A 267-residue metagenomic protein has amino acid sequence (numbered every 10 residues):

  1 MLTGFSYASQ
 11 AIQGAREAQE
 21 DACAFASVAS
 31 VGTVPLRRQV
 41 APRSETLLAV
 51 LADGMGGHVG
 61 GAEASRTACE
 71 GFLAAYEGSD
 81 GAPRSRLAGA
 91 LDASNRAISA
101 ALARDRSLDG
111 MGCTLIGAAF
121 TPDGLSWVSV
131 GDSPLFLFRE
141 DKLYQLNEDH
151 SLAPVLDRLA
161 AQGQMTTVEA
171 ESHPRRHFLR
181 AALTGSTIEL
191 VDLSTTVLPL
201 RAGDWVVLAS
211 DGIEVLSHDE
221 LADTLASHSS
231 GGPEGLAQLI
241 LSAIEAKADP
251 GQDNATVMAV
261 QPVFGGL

Functional and structural regions predicted by a protein language model:
M1-L267: PP2C/PPM-type serine/threonine phosphatase catalytic domain
